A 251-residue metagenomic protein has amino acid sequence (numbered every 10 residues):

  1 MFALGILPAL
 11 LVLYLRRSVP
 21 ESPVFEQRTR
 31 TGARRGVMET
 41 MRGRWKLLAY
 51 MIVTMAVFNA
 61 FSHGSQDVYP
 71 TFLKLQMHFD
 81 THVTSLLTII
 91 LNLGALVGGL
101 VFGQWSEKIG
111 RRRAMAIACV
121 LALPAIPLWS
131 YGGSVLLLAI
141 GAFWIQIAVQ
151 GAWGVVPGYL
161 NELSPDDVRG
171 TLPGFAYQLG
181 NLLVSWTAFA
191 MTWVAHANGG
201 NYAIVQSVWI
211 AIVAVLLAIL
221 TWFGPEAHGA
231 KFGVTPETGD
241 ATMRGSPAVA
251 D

Functional and structural regions predicted by a protein language model:
M1-L4, W193-I212: A membrane-interface helix-boundary motif in multi-pass transporters
V12-R17, I210-T238: Multi-pass alpha-helical transporter architecture, strongest for 12-TM Major Facilitator/SLC carriers used
R16-G36, A230-D240: Flexible cytoplasmic inter-helical loops of multi-pass small-molecule transporters
W45-L96, V184-A188: Extracytoplasmic gate region of multi-pass secondary transporters
G98-G110: Helix-to-loop junctions at the C-terminal end of transmembrane segments in multipass secondary transporters
R113-P127: Structural signature of the two symmetry-related core transmembrane helices
S130-G141: Helix-loop junctions at membrane interfaces in 12-TM secondary transporters
D166-N198: A late C-terminal transmembrane helix in Major Facilitator Superfamily
